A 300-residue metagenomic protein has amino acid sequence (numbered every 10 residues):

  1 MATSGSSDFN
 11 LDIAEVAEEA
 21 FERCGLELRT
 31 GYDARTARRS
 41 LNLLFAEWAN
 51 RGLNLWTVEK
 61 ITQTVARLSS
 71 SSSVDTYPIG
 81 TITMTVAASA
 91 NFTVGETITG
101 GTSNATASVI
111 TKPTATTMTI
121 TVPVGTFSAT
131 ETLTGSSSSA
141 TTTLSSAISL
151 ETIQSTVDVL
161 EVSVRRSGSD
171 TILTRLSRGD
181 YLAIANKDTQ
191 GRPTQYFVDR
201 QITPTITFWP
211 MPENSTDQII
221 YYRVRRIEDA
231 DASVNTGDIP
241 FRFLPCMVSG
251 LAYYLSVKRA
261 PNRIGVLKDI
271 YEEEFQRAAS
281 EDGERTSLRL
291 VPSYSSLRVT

Functional and structural regions predicted by a protein language model:
M1-T81, T143-T300: Glycine-enriched, solvent-exposed interface loops adjoining structured elements
G52-I148: Autoprocessing Asn-cyclization modules and mimics
